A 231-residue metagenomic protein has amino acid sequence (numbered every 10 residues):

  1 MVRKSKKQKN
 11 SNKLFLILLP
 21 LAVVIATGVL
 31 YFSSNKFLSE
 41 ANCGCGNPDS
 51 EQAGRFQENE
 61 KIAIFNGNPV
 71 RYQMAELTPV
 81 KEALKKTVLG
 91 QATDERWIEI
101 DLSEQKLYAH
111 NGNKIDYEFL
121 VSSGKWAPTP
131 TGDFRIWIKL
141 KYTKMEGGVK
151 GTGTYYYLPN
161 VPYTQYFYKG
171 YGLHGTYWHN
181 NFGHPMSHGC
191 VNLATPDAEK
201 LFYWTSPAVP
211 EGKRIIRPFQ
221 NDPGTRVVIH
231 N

Functional and structural regions predicted by a protein language model:
V2-R3, K7-E51, G147-N231: Exported/periplasmic cell-wall-interacting domains
I17, I25, I62-I64, I98-I100 (+4 more regions): Weak global preference for isoleucine
K36-T93: N-terminal, intrinsically disordered, polar/charged segments of Gram-positive cell-envelope systems that serve as
V70-N181, N231: Gly/Pro-biased beta-strand-loop elements
